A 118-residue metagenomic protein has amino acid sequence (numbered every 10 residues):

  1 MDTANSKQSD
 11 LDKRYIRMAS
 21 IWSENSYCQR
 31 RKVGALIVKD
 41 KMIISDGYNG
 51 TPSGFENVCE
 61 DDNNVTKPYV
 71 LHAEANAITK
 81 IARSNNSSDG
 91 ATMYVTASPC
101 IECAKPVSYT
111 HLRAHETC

Functional and structural regions predicted by a protein language model:
M1-S9: Secretory/periplasmic and organellar redox-cofactor proteins
D10-R31: Short, basic/aromatic recognition patches
V33-K41: Short beta-strand scaffold segments in enzyme catalytic cores
S45-G47: Short hydrophobic alpha-helix segments
N49-Y69: A short, polar/charged loop-to-alpha-helix boundary motif
E74-A97: Mobile, glycine- and charge-enriched loop segments and immediately flanking short secondary-structure elements within
T96-S108: Local cysteine-cluster metal-coordination motifs and their immediate loop/turn environment, predominantly Fe-S cluster
H111-C118: Single conserved hydrophobic/aromatic residue that forms the stacking wall/gate of nucleotide- or nucleobase-binding
